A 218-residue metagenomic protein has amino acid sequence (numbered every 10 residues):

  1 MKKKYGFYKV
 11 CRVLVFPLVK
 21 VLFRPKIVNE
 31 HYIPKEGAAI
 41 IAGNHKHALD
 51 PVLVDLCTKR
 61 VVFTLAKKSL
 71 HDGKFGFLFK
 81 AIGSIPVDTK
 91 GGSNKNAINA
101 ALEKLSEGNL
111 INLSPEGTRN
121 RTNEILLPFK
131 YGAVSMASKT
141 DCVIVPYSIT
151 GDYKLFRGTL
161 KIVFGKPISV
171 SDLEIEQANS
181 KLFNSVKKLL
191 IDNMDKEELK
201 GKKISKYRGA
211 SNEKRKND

Functional and structural regions predicted by a protein language model:
M1-I40, L49, T58, A81-S84 (+1 more regions): Membrane-anchoring hydrophobic helices of lipid-metabolizing enzymes
K2, N96-D218: Non-catalytic C-terminal accessory region of glycerolipid acyltransferases and related lyso-lipid remodeling enzymes
V10, N44, L49, F129-G132: A generic structural signal for residues located within well-ordered alpha-helices of large catalytic or ligand-binding
C11, H71-F75, Y153-R157: Short, glycine/polar-rich helix-capping loops at beta-to-alpha or helix-loop-helix junctions that flank or form
K20, K35-G92: Catalytic core of membrane glycerolipid acyltransferases/transacylases, capturing the structured, soluble-facing
F23, V62, L160-I162: Small-molecule pocket liners
I27, D72, K95-I98: Structural motif corresponding to alpha-helix initiation and N-cap regions
H31, G92, T150: Residue-level "edge-of-site" marker
